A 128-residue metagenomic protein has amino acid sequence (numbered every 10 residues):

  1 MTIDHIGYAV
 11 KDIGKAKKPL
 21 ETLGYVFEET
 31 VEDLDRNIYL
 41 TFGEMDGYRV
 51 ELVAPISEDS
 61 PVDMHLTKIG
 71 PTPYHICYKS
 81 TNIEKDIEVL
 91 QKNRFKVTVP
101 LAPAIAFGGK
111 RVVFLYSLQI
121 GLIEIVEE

Functional and structural regions predicted by a protein language model:
M1-R36, S60: Long, hydrophobic N-terminal alpha-helical segment
T2-D12, T41-E44, D63-V89: Vicinal oxygen chelate
I3, G7, L20, G43 (+5 more regions): Short, structured motif recognition centered on aromatic/hydrophobic residues
D4, D35, E58-M64, T98-P100 (+1 more regions): A cross-kingdom feature marking solvent-exposed beta-strand/loop segments within repeated, beta-rich binding/scaffold
T22-G24, G70, K92, Q119: Alpha-helix termination/capping residues and helix-transition junctions
T30-E32, Y39-V50, I87-E128: Vicinal oxygen chelate
V53-I56, H65, I69, G108-K110: Surface-exposed loop/turn and secondary-structure junction residues enriched for glycine/proline
S57-E58, I83: Short Gly/Pro-enriched loop/turn and capping motifs at secondary-structure junctions
